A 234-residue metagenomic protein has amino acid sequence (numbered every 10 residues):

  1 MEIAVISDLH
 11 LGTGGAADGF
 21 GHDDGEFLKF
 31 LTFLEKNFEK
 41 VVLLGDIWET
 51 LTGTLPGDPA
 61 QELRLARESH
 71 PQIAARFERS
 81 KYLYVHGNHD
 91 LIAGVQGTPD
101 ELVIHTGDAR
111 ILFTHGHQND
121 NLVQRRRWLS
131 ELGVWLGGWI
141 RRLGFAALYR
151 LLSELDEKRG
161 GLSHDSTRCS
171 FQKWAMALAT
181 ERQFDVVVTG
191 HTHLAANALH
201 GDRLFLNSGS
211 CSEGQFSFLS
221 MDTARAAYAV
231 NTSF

Functional and structural regions predicted by a protein language model:
M1, S233-F234: Short, low-complexity, intrinsically disordered N-terminal peptides in bacterial proteins
E2, I6-G107: Core catalytic region of metal-dependent phosphoesterases/phosphodiesterases, especially metallo-beta-lactamase-like
S7-L11, D46-I47, N88-D90, G116-Q118 (+3 more regions): Active-site metal-binding loops of divalent metal-dependent hydrolases
E26-F30, W174, F234: Well-ordered alpha-helical segments embedded in enzymatic catalytic cores
L34-K40, I73-R76, F113-H117, R141-L148 (+1 more regions): Short C-terminal domain-edge/linker segments immediately following a structured domain
R76, W135, W139, L178: Residues that form generic nucleotide/phosphate-binding pockets
T98-L112, H117, N121-L129, D165 (+1 more regions): Conserved beta-sheet core of the metallophosphoesterase superfamily
G116-F171: Active-site-proximal loop/helix segment associated with metal-binding centers of metalloenzymes
